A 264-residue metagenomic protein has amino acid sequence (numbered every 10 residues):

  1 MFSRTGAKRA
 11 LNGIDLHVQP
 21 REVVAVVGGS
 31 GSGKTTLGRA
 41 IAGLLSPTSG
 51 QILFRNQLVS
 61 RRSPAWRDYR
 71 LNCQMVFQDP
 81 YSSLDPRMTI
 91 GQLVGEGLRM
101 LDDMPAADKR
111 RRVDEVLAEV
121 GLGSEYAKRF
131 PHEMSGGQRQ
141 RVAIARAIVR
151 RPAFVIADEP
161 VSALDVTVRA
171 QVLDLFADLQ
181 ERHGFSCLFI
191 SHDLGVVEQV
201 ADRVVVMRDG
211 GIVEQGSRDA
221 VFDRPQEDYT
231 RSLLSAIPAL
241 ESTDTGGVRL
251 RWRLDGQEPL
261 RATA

Functional and structural regions predicted by a protein language model:
M1-A236, V248-A264: ABC transporter nucleotide-binding domains
L240-T245: Proline-centered turn/helix-capping motifs that create local helix->coil transitions or kinks
